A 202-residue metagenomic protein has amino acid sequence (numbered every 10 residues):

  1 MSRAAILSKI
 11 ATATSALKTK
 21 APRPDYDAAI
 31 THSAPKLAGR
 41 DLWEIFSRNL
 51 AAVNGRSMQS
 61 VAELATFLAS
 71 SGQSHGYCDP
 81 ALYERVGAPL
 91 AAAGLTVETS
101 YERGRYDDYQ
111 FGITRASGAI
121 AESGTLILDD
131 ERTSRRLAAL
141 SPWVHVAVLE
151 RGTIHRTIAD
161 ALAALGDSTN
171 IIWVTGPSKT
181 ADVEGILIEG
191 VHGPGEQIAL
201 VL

Functional and structural regions predicted by a protein language model:
M1-L202: The feature marks the mature, well-folded catalytic cores of soluble enzymes
